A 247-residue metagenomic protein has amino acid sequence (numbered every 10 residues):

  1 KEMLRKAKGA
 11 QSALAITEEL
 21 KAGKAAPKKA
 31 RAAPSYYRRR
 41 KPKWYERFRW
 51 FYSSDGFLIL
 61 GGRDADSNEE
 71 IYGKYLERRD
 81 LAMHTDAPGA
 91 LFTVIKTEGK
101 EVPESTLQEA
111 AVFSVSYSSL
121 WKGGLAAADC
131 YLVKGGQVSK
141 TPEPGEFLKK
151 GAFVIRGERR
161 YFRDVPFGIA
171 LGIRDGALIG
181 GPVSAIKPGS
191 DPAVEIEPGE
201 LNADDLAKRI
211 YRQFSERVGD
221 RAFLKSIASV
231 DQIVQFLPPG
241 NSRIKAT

Functional and structural regions predicted by a protein language model:
K1-T247: Extended, highly charged segments
